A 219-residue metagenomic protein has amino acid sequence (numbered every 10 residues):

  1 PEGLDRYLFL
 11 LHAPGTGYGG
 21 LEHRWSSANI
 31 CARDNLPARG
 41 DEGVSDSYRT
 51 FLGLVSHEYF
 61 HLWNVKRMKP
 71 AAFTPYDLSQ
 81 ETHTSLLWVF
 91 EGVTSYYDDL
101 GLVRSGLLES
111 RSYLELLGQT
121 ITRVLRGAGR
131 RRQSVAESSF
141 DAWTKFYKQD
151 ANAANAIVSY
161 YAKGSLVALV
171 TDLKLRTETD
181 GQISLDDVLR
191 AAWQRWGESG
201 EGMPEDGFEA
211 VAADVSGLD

Functional and structural regions predicted by a protein language model:
P1, A32, L54, E58-L62 (+8 more regions): Generic, well-ordered alpha-helical scaffold segments in large soluble proteins
P1-L87: Juxtacatalytic substrate-recognition/specificity segment
E2-R6, L21, G43, E109 (+4 more regions): Short, surface-exposed helix-loop/turn micro-motifs enriched in polar/charged residues
L4-A13, L114-E115, D186-R190: Acidic/histidine-enriched alpha-helical segments
L36-F60, V103-Y113, T144-S159, V167-K174 (+1 more regions): Hydrophobic transmembrane alpha-helix bundles
D46-E58, S85-Y96, S112, L116-Q119 (+5 more regions): Generic recognition of stable, solvent-exposed alpha-helical segments in well-folded globular domains
M68-D77, E81-Y161, T179, E198-S199: Acidic/His/Gly-enriched intrinsically disordered linker/tail segments that often contain short helix/coil "MoRF-like"
Y147-D219: Amphipathic alpha-helical substructures
